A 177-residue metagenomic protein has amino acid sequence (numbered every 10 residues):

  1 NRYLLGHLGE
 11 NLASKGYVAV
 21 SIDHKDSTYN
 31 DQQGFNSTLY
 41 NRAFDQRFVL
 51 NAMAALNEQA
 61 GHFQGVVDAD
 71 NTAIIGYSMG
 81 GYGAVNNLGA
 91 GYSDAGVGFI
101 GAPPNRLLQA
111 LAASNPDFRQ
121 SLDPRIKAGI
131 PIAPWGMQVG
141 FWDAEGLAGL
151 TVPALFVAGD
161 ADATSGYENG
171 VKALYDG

Functional and structural regions predicted by a protein language model:
N1, A112-I130: Alpha-helix-centered segments that form part of catalytic cores
N1-D31, Q138-V139, A163-Y167: Short substrate-entry loop that stabilizes the transition state in hydrolases
L8, G34-D70, I74, V85-G91 (+1 more regions): Alpha/beta-hydrolase active-site loop
I74, I130-I132: A short, hydrophobic beta-strand element of the alpha/beta-hydrolase
G76-S78: Conserved alpha/beta-hydrolase "nucleophile elbow" surrounding the catalytic nucleophile
A110-D117, V139-E145, G170-K172: Alpha-helical scaffolding within the catalytic cores of extracellular/periplasmic polymer-degrading hydrolases
D143-A144, V152, S165-G177: Short alpha-helix in the alpha/beta-hydrolase fold that links the catalytic acid
L150, F156-A158: Short beta-strand/loop motif that positions the catalytic acidic residue of the alpha/beta-hydrolase fold
